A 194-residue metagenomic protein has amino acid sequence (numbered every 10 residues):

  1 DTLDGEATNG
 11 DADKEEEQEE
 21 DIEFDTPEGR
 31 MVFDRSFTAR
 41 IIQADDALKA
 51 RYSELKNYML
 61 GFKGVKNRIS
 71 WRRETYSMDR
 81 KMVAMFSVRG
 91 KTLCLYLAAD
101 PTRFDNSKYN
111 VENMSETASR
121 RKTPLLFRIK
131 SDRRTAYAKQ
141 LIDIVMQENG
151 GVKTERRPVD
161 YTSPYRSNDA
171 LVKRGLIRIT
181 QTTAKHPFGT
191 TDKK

Functional and structural regions predicted by a protein language model:
D1-E15: Short, low-complexity, charged amphipathic interaction modules
E6, E155-R156, G189-K194: Low-complexity, Pro/Thr/Ser/Gly/Ala-rich linker/spacer regions in secreted, extracellular modular proteins
Q18-A44: A short, surface-exposed helix-loop junction/capping segment
F37-D46, L125-S131: Short histidine-centered catalytic/ligand-binding loop motif
D45-G64: Amphipathic alpha-helical segments
I69-L125: Short, conserved beta-strand/beta-arch hydrophobic-aromatic motifs that form part of recognition grooves or interface
A118-R178: Well-ordered alpha/beta subsegment
K173-K194: Charge-rich, low-complexity terminal tails
